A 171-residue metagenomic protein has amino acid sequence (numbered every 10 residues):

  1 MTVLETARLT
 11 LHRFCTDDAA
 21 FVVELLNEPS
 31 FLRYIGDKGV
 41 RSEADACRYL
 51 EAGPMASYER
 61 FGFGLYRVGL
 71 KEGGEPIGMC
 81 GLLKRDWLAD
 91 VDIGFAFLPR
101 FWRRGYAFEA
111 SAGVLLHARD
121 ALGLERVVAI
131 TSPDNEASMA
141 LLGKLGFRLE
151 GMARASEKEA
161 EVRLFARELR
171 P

Functional and structural regions predicted by a protein language model:
M1-Y34, L65-P171: Acyl-donor (CoA/ACP) binding surface of acyl/acetyltransferases
V22-N27, A46, L50, P54: Hydrophobic alpha-helical core bundles mediating ligand binding, dimerization, or RNAP-core interactions
L32-A52: Conserved GNAT-fold acetyl-CoA-binding loop/helix
P54-R67: A short helix-loop-beta-strand connector motif used in the catalytic cores of GNAT acetyltransferases and, in some
